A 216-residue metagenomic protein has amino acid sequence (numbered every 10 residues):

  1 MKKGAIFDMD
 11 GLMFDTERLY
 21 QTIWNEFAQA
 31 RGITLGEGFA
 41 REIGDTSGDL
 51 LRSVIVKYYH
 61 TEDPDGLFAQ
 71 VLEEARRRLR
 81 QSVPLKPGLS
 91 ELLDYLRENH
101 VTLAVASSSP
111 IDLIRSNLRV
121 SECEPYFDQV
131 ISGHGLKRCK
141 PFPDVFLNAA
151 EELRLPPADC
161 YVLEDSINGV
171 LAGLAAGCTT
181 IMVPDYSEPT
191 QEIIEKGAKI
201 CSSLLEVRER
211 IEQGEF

Functional and structural regions predicted by a protein language model:
M1-K3, D94-R97, P110-F216: Asp-based, Mg2+/Mn2+-dependent phosphohydrolase catalytic module
K2-N99: N-terminal helical cap/lid subdomain that shapes the substrate entry/recognition surface in HAD-like hydrolases
M9, E42, T102, I131 (+1 more regions): Short glycine/serine/threonine-biased micro-segments
D15, G38, E42, T46 (+10 more regions): Residues at secondary-structure transition points
A104-V105, M182: Hydrophobic beta-strand core positions in alpha/beta domains
